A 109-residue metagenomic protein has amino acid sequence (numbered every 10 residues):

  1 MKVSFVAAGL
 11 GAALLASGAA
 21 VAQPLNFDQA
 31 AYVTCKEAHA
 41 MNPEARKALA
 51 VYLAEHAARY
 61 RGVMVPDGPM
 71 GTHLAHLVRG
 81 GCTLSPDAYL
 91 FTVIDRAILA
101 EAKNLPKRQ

Functional and structural regions predicted by a protein language model:
M1-G9: Bacterial N-terminal signal peptides that target proteins for export
V6, A30-A31, L74: N-terminal alpha-helical segment
A16-A19: N-terminal signal peptide c-region/cleavage motif recognized by signal peptidases
A22-A48: Immediate post-signal-peptide N-terminus of mature secreted/exported proteins
P24-F27, P43-A45, L53-Q109: Compact alpha-helical subdomains of small soluble proteins
